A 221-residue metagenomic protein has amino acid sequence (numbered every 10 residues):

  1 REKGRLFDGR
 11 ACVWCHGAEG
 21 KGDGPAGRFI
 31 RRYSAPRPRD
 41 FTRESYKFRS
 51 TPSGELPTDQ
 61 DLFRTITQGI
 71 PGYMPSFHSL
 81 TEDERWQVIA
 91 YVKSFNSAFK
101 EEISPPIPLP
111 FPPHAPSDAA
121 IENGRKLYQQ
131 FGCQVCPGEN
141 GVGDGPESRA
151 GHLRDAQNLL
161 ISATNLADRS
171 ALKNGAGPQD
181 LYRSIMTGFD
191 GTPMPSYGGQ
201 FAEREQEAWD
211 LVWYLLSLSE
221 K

Functional and structural regions predicted by a protein language model:
R1-A18, R31, P116-V142, R149-N158: Sequence/structural segment immediately N-terminal to covalent heme-attachment motifs in c-type and related
R1-D8, F99-Q129, S170, N174-G175 (+1 more regions): Electrostatic cytochrome c docking/interface patches
D8-W14, E19, I70-Y73, E84 (+6 more regions): Short pre-active-site segment immediately N-terminal to redox-active cysteine/selenocysteine motifs in thiol-based
A11, H16-E19, I66-I70, H78 (+5 more regions): Sec/Tat-exported extracytoplasmic proteins
G17, G24-I30, T51-S53, P75-F77 (+4 more regions): Short, solvent-exposed loop/turn and secondary-structure capping segments
K21-R31, R37-R43, F99-S117, G151 (+1 more regions): His/Cys-centered metal/cofactor-coordination and adjacent catalytic loops
I30-H78, R85-V88, V92, A150-F201 (+1 more regions): Extracytoplasmic electron-transfer domains, predominantly the class I c-type cytochrome c fold
Q60, F77-N123, Y214: Extended surface/linker regions that mediate inter-domain or inter-protein docking in multi-component redox
